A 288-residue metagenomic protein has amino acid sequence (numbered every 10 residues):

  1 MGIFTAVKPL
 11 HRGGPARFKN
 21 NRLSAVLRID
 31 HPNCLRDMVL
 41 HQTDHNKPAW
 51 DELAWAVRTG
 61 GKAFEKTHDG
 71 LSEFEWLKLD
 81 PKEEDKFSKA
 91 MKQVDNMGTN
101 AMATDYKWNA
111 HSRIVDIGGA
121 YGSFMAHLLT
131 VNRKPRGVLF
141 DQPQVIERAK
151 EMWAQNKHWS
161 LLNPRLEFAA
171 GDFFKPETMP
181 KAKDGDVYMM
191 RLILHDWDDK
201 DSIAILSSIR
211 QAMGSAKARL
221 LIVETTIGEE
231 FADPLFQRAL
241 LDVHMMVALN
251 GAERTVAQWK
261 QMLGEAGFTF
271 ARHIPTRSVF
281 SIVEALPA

Functional and structural regions predicted by a protein language model:
M1-R113: Conserved Class I S-adenosyl-L-methionine-dependent methyltransferase catalytic core
I3-P9, W108-A288: Alpha-helical subdomain
